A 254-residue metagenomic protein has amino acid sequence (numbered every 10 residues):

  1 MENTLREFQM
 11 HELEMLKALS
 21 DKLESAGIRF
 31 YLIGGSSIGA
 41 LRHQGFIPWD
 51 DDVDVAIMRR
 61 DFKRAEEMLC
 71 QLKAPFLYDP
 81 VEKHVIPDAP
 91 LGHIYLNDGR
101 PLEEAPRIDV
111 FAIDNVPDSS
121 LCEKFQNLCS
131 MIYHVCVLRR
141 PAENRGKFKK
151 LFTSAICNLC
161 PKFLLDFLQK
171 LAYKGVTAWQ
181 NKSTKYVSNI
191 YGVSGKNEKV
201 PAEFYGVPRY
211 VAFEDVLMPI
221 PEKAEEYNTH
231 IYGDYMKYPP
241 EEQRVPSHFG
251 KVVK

Functional and structural regions predicted by a protein language model:
M1-E24, E66-D118, L138-E143, K150-G233 (+1 more regions): Conserved catalytic core of two-metal-ion nucleotidyltransferases
S20-V53, I57, E66, E203 (+1 more regions): Active-site nucleotide-donor binding segment shared across nucleotidyl transfer reactions
H43, D50, I57, S130 (+4 more regions): Solvent-exposed, non-transmembrane amphipathic alpha-helical segments
K63: Glycine-centered loop/turn positions within well-structured domains that cap or flank conserved ligand/cofactor-binding
S120-F125: A short secondary-structure junction signal
L128-N144: Short, cationic low-complexity segments
